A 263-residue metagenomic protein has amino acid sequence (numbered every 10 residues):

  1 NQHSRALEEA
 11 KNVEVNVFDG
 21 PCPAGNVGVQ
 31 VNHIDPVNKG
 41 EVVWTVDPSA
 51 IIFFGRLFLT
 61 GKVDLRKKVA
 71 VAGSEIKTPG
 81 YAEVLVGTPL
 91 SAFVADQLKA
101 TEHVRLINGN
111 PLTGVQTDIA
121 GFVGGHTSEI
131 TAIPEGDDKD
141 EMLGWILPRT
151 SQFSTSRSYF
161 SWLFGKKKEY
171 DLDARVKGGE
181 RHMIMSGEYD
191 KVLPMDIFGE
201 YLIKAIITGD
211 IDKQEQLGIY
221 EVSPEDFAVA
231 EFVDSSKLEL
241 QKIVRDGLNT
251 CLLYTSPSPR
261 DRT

Functional and structural regions predicted by a protein language model:
N1-R149, Y159: Hydrophobic alpha-helical positions that pack around
G109, T113-L253: Gly/Ser/Thr/Ala-enriched C-terminal appendages of enzymes
Y254-T263: Conserved small/polar residues in nucleotide/adenosyl-binding loops
